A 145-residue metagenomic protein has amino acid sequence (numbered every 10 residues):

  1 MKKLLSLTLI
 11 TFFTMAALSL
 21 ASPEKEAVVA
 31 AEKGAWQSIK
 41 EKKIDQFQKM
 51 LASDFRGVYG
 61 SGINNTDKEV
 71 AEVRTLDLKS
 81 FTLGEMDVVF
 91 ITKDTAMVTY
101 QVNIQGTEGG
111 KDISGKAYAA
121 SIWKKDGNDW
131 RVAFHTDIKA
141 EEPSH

Functional and structural regions predicted by a protein language model:
M1-L4, L9: Positively charged n-region of N-terminal signal peptides that target proteins for export
T8-A16: Bacterial N-terminal signal peptides
A17-A21: Boundary at the C-terminal end of the N-terminal hydrophobic targeting segment
S22-K49, D54-H145: A beta-strand edge to alpha-helix "cap/lid" segment located at domain peripheries
